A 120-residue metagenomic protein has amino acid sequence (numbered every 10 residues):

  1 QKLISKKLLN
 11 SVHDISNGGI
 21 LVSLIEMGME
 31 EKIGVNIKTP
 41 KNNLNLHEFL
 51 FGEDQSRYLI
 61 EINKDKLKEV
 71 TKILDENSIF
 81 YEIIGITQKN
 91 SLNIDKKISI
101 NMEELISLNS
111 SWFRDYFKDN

Functional and structural regions predicted by a protein language model:
L3-N120: Glycine-/charge-enriched secondary-structure boundary and capping motifs
